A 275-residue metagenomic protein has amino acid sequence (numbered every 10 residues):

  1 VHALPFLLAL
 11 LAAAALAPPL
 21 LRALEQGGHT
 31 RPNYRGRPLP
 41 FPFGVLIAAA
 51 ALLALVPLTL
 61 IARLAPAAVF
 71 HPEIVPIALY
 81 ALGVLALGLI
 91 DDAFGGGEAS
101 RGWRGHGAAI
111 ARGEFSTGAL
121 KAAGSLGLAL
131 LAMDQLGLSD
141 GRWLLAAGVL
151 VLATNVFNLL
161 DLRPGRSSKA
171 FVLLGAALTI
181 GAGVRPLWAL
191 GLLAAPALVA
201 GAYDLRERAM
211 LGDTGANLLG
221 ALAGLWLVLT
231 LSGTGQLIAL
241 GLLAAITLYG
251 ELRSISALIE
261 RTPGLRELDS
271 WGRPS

Functional and structural regions predicted by a protein language model:
H2-A257: "…together with the soluble PPM/PP2C metallo-phosphatase catalytic core" -> "…together with the soluble PPM/PP2C
L258-S275: Short, highly charged, low-complexity non-transmembrane loops/tails of multi-pass membrane proteins
